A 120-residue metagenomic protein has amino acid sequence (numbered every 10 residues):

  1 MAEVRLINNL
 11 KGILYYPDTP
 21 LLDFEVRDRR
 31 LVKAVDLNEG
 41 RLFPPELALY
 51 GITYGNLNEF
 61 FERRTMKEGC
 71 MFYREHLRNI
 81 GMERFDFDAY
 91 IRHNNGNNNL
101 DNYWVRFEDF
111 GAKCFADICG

Functional and structural regions predicted by a protein language model:
M1-G120: Phosphate/dinucleotide-binding and metal-coordinating scaffold of catalytic cores in nucleotide-dependent enzymes
